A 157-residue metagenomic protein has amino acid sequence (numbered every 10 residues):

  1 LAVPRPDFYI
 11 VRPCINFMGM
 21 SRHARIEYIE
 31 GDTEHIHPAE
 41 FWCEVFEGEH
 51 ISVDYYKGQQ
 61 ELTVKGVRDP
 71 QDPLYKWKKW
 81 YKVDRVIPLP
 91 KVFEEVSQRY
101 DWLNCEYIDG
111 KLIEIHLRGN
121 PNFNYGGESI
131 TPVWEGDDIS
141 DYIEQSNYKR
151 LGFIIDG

Functional and structural regions predicted by a protein language model:
L1-V92, V133-D137: Active-site nucleotide/adenylate-binding loops and adjacent lid/helix of ATP-dependent enzymes
M20, P70-K76, Y81-G157: ATP-dependent carboxylate activation and anion-phosphoryl transfer catalytic cores that bind Mg-ATP to form
